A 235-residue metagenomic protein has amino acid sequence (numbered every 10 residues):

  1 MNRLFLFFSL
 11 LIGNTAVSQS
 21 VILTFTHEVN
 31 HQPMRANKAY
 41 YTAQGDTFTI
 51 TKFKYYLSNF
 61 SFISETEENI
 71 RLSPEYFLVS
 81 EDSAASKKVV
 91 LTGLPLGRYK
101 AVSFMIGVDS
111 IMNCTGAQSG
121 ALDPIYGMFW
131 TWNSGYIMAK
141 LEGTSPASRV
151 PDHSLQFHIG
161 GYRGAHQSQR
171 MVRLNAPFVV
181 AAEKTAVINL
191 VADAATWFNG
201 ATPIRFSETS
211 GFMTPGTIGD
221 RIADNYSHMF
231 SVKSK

Functional and structural regions predicted by a protein language model:
M1-L23: Bacterial Sec-dependent N-terminal signal peptides
Q19-K235: A short, solvent-exposed, low-complexity linear motif enriched for acidic/polar residues with Pro/Gly/Ser/Thr
